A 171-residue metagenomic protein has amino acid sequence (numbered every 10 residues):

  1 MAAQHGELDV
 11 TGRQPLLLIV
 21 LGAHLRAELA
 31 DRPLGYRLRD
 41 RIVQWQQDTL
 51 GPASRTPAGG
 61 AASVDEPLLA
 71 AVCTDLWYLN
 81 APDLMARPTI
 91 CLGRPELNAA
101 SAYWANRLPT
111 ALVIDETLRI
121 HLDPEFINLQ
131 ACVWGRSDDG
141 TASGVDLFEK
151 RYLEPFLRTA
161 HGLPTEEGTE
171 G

Functional and structural regions predicted by a protein language model:
M1-G171: Solvent-exposed alpha-helical segments and adjacent loops that form catalytic or protein-interaction surfaces
